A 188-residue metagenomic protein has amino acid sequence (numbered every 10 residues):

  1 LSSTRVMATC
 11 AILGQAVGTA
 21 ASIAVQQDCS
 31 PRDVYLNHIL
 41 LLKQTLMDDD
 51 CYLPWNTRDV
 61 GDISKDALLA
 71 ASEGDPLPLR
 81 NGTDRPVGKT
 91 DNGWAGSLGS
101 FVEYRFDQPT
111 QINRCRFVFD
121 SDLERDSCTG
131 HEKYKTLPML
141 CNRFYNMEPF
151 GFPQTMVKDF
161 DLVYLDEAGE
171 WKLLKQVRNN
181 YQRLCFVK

Functional and structural regions predicted by a protein language model:
L1-S2, C29, G169: Residue-level signal for pocket-adjacent positions within structured domains
L1-T9: Glycine-rich phosphate/pyrophosphate-binding beta-alpha loops
A8-A16, N37, L41: Generic recognition of stable, solvent-exposed alpha-helical segments in well-folded globular domains
I12-C29: Internal hydrophobic alpha-helix adjacent to the cofactor/substrate pocket in enzyme cavities
V25-V60, C115: Non-catalytic terminal regions with compositionally biased, polar/charged low complexity
V60-D84: Predominantly extracellular/luminal regions of secreted and cell-surface proteins, especially disulfide-bonded
V87-L173, R178-K188: Aromatic, loop-rich ligand-recognition surfaces of beta-strand-rich domains
